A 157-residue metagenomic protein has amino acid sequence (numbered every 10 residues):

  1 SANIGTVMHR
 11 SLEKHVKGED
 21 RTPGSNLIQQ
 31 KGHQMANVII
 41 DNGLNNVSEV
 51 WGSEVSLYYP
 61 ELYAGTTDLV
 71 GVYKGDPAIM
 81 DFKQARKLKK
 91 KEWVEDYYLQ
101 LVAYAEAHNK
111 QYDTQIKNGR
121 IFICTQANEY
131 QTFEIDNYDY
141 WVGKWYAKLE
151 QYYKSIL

Functional and structural regions predicted by a protein language model:
S1-A64: Metal-dependent nuclease catalytic cores that hydrolyze phosphodiester bonds in DNA/RNA, characterized by
W51-S155: Mg2+/Mn2+-dependent nuclease catalytic core
